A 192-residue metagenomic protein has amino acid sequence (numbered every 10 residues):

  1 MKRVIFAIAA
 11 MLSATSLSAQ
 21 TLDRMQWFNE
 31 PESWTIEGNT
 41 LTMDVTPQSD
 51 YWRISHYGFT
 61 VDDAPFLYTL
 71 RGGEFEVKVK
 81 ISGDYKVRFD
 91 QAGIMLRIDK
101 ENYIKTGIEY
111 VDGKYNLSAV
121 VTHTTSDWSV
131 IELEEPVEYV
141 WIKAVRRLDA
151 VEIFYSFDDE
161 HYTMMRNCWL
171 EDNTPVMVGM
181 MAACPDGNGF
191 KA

Functional and structural regions predicted by a protein language model:
M1-T21: Bacterial Sec-dependent N-terminal signal peptides
Q20-A192: Extracellular glycan-recognition regions
